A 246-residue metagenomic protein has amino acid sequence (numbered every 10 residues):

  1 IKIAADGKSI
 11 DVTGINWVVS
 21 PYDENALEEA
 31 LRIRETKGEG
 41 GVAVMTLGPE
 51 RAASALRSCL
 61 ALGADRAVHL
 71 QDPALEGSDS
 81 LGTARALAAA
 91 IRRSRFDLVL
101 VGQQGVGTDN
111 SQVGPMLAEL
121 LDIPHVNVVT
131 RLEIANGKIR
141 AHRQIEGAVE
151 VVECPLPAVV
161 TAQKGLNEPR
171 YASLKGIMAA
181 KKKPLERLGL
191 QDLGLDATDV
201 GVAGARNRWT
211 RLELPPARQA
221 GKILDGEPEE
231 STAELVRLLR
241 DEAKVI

Functional and structural regions predicted by a protein language model:
I1-I246: N-terminal glycine-rich FAD/FM-binding segment characteristic of electron-transfer flavoproteins
